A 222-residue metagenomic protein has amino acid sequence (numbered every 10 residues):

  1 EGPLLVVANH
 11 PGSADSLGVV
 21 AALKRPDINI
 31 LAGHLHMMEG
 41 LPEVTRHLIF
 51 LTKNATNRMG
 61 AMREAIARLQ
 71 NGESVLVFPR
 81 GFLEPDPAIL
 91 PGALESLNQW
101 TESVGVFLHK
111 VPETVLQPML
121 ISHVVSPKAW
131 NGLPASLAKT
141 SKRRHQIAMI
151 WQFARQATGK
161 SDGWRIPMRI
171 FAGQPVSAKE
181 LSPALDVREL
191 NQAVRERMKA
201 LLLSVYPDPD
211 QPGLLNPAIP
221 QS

Functional and structural regions predicted by a protein language model:
E1-L4, A14-G18, R25, P209-S222: Membrane-anchoring hydrophobic helices of lipid-metabolizing enzymes
G2-A8, E73-P79, T114: Generic beta-sheet signal
L4-T56: Catalytic core of membrane glycerolipid acyltransferases/transacylases, capturing the structured, soluble-facing
H10-A14, F82-E84, V124: Gly/Ser/Thr-rich loops at beta-strand to alpha-helix junctions that form or flank small-molecule/cofactor-binding
S16-G18, L41-E43, G60-M62, P79 (+2 more regions): A short secondary-structure junction signal
D27, P85-P183: A cross-family acyltransferase "interaction/gating" segment
F50-M62, S96-S103: Active-site glycine-rich loop that binds ribose-phosphate moieties when present
A61-N71: Short amphipathic alpha-helices and their capping/turn segments at secondary-structure boundaries
